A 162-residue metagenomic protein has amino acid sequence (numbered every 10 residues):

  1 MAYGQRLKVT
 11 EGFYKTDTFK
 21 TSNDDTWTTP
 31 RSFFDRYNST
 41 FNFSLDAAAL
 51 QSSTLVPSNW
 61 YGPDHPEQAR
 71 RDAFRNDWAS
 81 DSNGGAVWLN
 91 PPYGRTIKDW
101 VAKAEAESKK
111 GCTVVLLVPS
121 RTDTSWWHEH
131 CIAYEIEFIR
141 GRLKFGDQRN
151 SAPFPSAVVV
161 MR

Functional and structural regions predicted by a protein language model:
M1-R162: Class I S-adenosyl-L-methionine-dependent methyltransferase catalytic core
